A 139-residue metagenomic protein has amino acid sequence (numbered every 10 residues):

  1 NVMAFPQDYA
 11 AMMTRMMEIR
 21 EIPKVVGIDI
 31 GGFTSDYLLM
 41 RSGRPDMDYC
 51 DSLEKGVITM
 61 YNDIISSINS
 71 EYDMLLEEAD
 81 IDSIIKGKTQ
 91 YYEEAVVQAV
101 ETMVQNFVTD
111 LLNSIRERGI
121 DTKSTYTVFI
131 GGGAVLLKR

Functional and structural regions predicted by a protein language model:
N1-V25, P45-I58, A79-K86, Q90-R139: Nucleotide/phosphate-binding catalytic cleft detector across ATP-hydrolyzing and phosphate-transferring enzymes
E18-D46, I64: Gly/Thr-rich phosphate-binding beta-strand-loop-beta motif of the actin/hexokinase/Hsp70
N62, S66-N69: Long, charge-rich alpha-helical interaction segments
Y72-L76: Short, basic interhelical loop/turn and adjoining N-cap of the next helix at nucleic-acid- or acidic-partner-contacting
